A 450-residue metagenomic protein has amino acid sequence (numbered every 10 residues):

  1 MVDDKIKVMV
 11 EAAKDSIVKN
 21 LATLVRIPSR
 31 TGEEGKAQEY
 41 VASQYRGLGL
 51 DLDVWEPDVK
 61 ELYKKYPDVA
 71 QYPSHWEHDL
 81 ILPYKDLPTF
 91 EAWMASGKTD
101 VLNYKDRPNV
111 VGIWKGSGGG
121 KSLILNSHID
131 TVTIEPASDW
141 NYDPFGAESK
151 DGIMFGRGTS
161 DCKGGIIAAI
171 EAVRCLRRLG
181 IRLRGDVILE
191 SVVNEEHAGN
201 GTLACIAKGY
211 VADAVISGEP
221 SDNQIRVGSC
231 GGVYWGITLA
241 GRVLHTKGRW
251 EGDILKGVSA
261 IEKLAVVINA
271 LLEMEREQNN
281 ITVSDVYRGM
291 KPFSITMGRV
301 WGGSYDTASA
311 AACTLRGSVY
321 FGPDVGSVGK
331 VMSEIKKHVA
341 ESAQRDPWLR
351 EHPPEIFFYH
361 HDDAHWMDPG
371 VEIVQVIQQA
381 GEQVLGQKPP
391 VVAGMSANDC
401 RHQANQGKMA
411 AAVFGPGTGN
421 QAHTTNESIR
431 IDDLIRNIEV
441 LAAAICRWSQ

Functional and structural regions predicted by a protein language model:
M1-K5, M9-K14, G47, S74-Y84 (+3 more regions): Metal-dependent amide/peptide-bond hydrolase catalytic core, centered on the "pita-bread" metallohydrolase fold
V2-M154, L183, K408: Acidic/His- and Gly-rich active-site-bordering loop/insert found across diverse amide/peptide-bond hydrolases
L24, P28, Y45, E219 (+2 more regions): Residue-level signal for inorganic ion chemistry
G32, L52, G119-G120, T131-T133 (+5 more regions): Short, acidic Gly/Pro/Ser/Thr-rich loop/turn segments
I134-S149, C230-L239, Q379, A412: Acidic-glycine-rich active-site phosphate/pyrophosphate-binding loop
K150-M154, T159-E275, H423-R436: Fold-level recognition of mixed alpha/beta catalytic cores in primary-metabolism enzymes, strongest
